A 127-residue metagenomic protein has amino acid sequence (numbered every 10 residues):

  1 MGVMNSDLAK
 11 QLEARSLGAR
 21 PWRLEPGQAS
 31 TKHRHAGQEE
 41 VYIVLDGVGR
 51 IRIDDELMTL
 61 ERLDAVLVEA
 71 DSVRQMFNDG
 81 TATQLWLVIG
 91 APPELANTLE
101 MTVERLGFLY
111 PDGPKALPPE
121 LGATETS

Functional and structural regions predicted by a protein language model:
M1-K32, Q38: A short glycine-rich, His/Asp/Glu-containing loop-to-beta-strand
A9, E25, L45, E61 (+3 more regions): Residue-level detector of conserved, well-ordered beta-strand and adjacent loop positions that form binding/recognition
P21-E25, R34-R52, I89-P92: Short, conserved beta-strand element in jelly-roll/cupin
P21-W22, D64, R74: Hydrophobic/aromatic beta-strand elements that line small-molecule binding cavities or substrate pockets in beta-rich
K32, I51-R52, V68, R74-G80 (+1 more regions): Short beta-strand His + acidic residue motifs that chelate non-heme Fe in jelly-roll/DSBH and cupin folds
G37, E56, S72-V73, A82 (+1 more regions): A generic "binding-loop/recognition-motif" signal
D55-D71: Short acidic-glycine-tyrosine-enriched beta hairpin
F77-S127: Double-stranded beta-helix
